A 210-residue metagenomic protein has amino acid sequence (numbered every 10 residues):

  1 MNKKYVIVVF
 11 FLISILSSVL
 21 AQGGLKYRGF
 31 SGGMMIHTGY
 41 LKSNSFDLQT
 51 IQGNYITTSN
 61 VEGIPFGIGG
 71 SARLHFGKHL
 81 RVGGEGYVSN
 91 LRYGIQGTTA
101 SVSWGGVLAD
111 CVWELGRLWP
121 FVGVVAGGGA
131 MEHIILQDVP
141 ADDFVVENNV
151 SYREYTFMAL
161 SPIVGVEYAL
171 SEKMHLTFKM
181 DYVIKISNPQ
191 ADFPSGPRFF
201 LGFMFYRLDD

Functional and structural regions predicted by a protein language model:
M1-R28, D209-D210: Cleavable N-terminal export/targeting peptides
A21-H75, L208-D210: Short glycine/proline- and aromatic-enriched beta-strand/turn motifs that initiate or cap beta-hairpins
G24-G32, K78-L80, G116-V122, T156 (+2 more regions): Outer-envelope beta-barrel architecture signal
R28-F30, E62-I68, T99-G105, L118 (+2 more regions): Residues that define the transmembrane beta-barrel architecture of outer-membrane proteins
S31-G39, E85-Y87, F121-G127, K179-D181: Transmembrane beta-strands of outer-membrane beta-barrel proteins
Q52-T58, R92-G97, V146-Y152, K185-A191: Extracellular loop and loop/strand-boundary signature of outer-membrane beta-barrel proteins
L74-V146, M158, Y168-L170, G202-D210: Gram-negative (and chloroplast) outer-membrane scaffold detector with strong preference for beta-barrel transmembrane
L160, E167-D210: Predominantly the C-terminal beta-signal and adjacent terminal strand-loop region of outer-membrane beta-barrel
